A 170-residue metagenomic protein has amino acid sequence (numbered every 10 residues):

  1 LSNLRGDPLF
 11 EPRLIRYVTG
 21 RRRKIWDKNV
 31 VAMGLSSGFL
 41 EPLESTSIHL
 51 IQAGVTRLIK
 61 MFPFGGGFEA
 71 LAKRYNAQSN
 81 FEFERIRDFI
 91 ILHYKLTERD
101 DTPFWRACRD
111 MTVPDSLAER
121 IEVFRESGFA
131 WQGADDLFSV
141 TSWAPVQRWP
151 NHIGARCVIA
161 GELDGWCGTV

Functional and structural regions predicted by a protein language model:
L1-T97: FAD/FMN-dependent oxidoreductases across multiple families
K60-V170: Long, low-complexity C-terminal extensions of enzymes
